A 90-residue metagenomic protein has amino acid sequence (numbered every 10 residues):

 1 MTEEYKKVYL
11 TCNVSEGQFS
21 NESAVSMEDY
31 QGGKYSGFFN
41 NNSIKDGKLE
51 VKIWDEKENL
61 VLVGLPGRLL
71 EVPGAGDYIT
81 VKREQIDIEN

Functional and structural regions predicted by a protein language model:
E3-I86: Basic/aromatic-rich interaction segments and small domains that mediate binding to polyanionic partners
